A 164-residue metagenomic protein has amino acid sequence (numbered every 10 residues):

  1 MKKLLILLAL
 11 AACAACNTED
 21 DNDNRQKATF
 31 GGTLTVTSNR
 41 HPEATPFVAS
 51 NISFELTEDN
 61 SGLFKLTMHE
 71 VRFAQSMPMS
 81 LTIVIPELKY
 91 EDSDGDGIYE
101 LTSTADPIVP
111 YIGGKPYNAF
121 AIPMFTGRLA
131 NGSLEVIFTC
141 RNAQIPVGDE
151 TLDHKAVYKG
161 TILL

Functional and structural regions predicted by a protein language model:
M1-T35, N142-L164: Bacterial Sec-dependent N-terminal signal peptides
I6-A12, V36, E58, Y90 (+1 more regions): Generic detector of low-complexity/intrinsically disordered segments and short hydrophobic N-terminal stretches
N17, N22-N24, N39, N51 (+4 more regions): Detector for Asparagine
N24-S53: N-terminal segment immediately downstream of the Sec signal-peptide cleavage site in secreted/extracellular proteins
K27-G31, S61-L63, S133: Extracellular Ig-like/FN3 beta-sandwich strand-entry sites
G31-R40, T67-F73, T102-Y111, I137-Q144: Generic short beta-strand segments
T45-F125, L129: Predominantly extracellular/secreted and cell-surface proteins with exposed, flexible low-complexity segments
P107, Y111-L164: Extracytoplasmic electrostatic interaction patches
